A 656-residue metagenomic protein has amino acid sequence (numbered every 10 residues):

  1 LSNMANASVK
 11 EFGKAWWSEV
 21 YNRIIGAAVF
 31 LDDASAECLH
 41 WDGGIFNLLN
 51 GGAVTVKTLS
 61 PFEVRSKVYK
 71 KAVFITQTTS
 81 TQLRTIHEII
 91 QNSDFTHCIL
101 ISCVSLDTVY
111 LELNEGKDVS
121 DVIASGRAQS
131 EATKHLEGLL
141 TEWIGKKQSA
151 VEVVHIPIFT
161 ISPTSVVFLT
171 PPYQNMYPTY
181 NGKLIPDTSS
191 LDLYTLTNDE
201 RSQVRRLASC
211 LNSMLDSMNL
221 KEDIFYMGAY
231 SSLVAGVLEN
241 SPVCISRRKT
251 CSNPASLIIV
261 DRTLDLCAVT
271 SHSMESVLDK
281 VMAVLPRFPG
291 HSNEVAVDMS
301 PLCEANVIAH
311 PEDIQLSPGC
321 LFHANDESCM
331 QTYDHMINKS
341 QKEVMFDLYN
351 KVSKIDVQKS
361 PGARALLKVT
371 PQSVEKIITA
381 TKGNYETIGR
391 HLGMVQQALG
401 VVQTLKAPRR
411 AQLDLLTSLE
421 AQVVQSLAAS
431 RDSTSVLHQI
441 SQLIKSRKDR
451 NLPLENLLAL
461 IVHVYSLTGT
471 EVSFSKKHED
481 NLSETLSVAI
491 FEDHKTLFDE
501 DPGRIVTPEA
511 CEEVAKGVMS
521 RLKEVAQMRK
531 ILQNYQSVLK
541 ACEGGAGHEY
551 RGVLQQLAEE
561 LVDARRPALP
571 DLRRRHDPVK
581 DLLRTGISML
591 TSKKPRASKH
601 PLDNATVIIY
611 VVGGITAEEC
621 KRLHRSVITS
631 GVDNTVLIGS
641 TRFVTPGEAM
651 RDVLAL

Functional and structural regions predicted by a protein language model:
S2-L656: Extended, well-folded catalytic/binding cores that form a central cleft or groove in large enzyme and scaffold domains
